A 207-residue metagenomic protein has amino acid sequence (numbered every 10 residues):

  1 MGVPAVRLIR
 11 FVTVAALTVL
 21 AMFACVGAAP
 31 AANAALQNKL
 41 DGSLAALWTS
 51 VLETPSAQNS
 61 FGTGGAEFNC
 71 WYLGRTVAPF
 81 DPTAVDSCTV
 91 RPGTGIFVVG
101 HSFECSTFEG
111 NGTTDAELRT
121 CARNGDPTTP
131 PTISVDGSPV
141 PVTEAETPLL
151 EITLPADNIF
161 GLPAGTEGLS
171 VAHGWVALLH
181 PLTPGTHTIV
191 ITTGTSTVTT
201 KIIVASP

Functional and structural regions predicted by a protein language model:
V3-A15: Bacterial N-terminal signal peptides that target proteins for export
V14-A24: Bacterial N-terminal signal peptides
F23-Q37: C-terminal region of N-terminal signal peptides and the immediate post-cleavage residues of exported proteins
K39-F97, S102-F103, S206-P207: Solvent-exposed, flexible loop/coil segments flanking beta-strands in beta-rich domains
G74-A164: Extracellular-facing segments of soluble proteins and assemblies that are Gly/Ser/Thr-biased and enriched in aromatics
T94, T183-T186, V190: A glycine-anchored, Pro-Gly-centered beta-turn/N-cap motif
L169-T183: Short, solvent-exposed, Trp/other aromatic-anchored flexible loops in extracytoplasmic proteins
V198-I203: Edge beta-strands of extracellular beta-sandwich domains
